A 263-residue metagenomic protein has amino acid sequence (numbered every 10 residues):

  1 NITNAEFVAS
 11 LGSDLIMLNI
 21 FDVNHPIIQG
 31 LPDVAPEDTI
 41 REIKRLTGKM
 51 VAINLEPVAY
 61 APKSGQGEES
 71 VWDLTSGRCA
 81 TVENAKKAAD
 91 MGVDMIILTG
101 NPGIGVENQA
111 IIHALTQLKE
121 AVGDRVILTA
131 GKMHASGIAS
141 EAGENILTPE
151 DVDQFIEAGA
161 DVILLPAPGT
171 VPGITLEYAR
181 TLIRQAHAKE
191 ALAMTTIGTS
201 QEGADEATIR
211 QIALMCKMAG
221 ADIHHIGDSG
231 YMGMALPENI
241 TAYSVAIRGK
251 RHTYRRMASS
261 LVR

Functional and structural regions predicted by a protein language model:
I2-N24, Q29-G30, G65-A191, A207-S229 (+2 more regions): Alpha/beta enzyme core
I28-I40, M218, S229-S259: C-terminal helical cap(s) of enzyme catalytic domains, especially alpha/beta-barrels
K44-G65: Glycine-rich, aromatic-flanked loop segments that form ligand/cofactor-binding clefts across common enzyme folds
L55-A59, H134-S136, T199, G230: Glycine-rich beta-alpha junction loops
T170, T199-G203, G230-M232: Short Gly/Pro-enriched loop/turn and capping motifs at secondary-structure junctions
H187-E202: Active-site clefts of carbohydrate-active enzymes
